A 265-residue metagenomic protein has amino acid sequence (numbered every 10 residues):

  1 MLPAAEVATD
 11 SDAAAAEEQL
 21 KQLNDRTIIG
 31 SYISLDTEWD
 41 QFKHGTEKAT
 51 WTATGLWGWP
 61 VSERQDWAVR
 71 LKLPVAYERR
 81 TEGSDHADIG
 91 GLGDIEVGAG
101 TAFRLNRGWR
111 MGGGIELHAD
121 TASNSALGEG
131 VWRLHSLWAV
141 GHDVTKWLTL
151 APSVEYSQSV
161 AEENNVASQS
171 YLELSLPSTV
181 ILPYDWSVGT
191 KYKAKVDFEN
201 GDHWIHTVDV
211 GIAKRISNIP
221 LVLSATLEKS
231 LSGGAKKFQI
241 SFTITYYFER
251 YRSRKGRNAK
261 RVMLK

Functional and structural regions predicted by a protein language model:
M1-A4: Sec-dependent N-terminal signal peptides of Gram-negative exported proteins
E6-K265: Transmembrane beta-barrel domains of Gram-negative outer membranes and organellar outer membranes
